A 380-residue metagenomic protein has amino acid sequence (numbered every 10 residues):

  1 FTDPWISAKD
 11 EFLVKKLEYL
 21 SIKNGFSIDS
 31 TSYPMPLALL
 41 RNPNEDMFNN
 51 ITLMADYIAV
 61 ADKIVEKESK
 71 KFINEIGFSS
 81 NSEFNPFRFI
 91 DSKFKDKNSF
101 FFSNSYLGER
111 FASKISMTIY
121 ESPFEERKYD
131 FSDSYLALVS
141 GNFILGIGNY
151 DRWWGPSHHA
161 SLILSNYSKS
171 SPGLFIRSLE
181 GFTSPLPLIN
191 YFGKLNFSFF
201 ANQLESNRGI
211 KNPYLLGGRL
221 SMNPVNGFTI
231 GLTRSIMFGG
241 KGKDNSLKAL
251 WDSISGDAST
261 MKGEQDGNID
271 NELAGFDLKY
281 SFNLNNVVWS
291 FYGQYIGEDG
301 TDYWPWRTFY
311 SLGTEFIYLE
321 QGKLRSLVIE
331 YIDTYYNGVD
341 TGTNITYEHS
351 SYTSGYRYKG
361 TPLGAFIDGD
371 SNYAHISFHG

Functional and structural regions predicted by a protein language model:
T2-D3, K15-K23, S30-V65: Short, solvent-exposed alpha-helical surface patches in non-cytosolic proteins
S7-E11, S30-M35, K95, K211: Soluble non-cytosolic domains of exported or imported proteins
S7-Y19, A55-M117, L145, K194-F199: Transmembrane beta-strand segments of Gram-negative outer membrane beta-barrel proteins
Y19-G25, N85, Y358-G360: Short linear interaction motifs
L40, G141, G293: Residue-level signal for inorganic ion chemistry
F72-D91, A112-P123, L145-W153, S157-L162 (+4 more regions): Transmembrane beta-strand segments that form the barrel wall of outer-membrane beta-barrel proteins
F94-Y191: Well-ordered mid-protein domain cores that form the structural environment of catalytic cofactors
W153, G173-Y356, I367-F378: Signature for the C-terminal beta-barrel architecture of outer-membrane proteins
